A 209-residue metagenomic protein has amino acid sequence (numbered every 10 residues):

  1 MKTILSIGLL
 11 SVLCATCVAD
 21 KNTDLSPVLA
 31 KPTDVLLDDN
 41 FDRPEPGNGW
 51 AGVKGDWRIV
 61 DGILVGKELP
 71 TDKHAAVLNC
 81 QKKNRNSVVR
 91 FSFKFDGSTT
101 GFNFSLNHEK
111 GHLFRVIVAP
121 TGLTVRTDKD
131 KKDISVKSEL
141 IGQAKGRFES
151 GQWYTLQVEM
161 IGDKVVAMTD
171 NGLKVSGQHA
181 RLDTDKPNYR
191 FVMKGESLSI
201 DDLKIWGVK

Functional and structural regions predicted by a protein language model:
K21-G52: Extracellular carbohydrate-recognition regions
N22-L25, D183-K209: Ligand-recognition surfaces built from glycine- and aromatic
S26, A75-K82, G142-F148, Y189-R190: Beta-strand-rich interaction surfaces with strong enrichment in secreted/lumenal proteins
F41, V89-F91, G151-A167: Short tryptophan-centered beta-strand motifs in secreted/extracellular beta-sheet-rich domains of glycan-recognition
D56-H74: Short carbohydrate-recognition loop motifs
E68-D130: Secretory/extracellular carbohydrate-interaction modules and structurally similar beta-sandwich "look-alikes"
K132-T155: Short, aromatic/His-centered strand-loop micro-motif at the edge of beta-sheets
M168-N188: Short, solvent-exposed beta-strand-to-loop segments that form ligand-recognition rims of beta-rich domains
